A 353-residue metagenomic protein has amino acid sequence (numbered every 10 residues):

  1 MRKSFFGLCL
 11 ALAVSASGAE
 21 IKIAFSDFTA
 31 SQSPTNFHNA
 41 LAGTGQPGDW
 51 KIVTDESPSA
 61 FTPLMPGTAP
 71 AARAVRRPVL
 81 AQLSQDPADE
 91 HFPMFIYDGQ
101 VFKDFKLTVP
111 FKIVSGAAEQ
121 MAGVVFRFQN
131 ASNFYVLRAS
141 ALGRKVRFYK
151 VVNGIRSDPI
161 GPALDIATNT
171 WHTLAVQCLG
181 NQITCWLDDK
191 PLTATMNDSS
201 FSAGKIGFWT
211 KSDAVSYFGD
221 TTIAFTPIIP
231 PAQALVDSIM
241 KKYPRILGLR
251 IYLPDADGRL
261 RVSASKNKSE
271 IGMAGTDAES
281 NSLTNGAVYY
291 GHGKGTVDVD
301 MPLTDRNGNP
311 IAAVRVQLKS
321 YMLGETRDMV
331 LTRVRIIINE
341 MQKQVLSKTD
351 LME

Functional and structural regions predicted by a protein language model:
F25, L107-V109, N169-C185: Short tryptophan-centered beta-strand motifs in secreted/extracellular beta-sheet-rich domains of glycan-recognition
Q32-V79, E90-H91: Extracellular glycan-recognition surfaces and repeat-rich motifs
A74-N153, K211: Secretory/extracellular carbohydrate-interaction modules and structurally similar beta-sandwich "look-alikes"
V152-T173: Short, aromatic/His-centered strand-loop micro-motif at the edge of beta-sheets
A163, W186-K211: Short, solvent-exposed beta-strand-to-loop segments that form ligand-recognition rims of beta-rich domains
I229-Q233, K319-E353: Juxtadomain coupling helices with adjacent low-complexity linkers
D237-G258, I336, S347-L351: Short N-terminal helix-loop-first-beta-strand/juxtamembrane motif that initiates sensory/input modules
K294-L303: A short beta-strand signature within small-molecule sensing/ligand-binding domains used in signal transduction
